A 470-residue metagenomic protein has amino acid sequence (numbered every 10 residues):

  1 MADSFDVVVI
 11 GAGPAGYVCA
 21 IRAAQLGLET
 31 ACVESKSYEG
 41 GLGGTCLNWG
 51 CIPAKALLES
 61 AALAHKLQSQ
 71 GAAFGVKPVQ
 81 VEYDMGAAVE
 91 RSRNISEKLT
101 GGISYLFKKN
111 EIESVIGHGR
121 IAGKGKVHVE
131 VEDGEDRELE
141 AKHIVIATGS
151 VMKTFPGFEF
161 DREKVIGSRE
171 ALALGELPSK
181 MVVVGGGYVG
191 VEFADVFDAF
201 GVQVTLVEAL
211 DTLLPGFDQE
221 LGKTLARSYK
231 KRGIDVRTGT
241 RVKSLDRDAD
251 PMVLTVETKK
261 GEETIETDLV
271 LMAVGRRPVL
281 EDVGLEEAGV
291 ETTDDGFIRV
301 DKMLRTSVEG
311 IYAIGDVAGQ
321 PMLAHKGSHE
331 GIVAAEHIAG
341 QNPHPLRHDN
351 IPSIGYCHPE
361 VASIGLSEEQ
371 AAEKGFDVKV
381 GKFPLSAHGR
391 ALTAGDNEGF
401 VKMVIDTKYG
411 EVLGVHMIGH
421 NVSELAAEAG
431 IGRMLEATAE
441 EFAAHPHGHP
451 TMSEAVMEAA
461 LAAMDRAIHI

Functional and structural regions predicted by a protein language model:
A2-F5, I21-L177, T205, L210-L214 (+5 more regions): Glycine-rich flavin
A2-G13, L177-G187: Beta1/beta-strand and adjacent pyrophosphate-binding region of the FAD-binding site in flavoprotein oxidoreductases
I10-G40, I52, A56-L63, A339-G340 (+2 more regions): Flexible, glycine-rich terminal cap/loop adjacent to redox cofactors in electron-transfer oxidoreductases
A15-C19, V165, G190-F193, L280: Short glycine/serine/threonine-rich phosphate/pyrophosphate-binding segments that cradle anionic phosphate groups
A20, A24, A194, D198-A199: Gly/Ala-rich phosphate-binding loop of Rossmann-like dinucleotide-binding domains, activating on the conserved
E113-I116, R120-E132, L139, F200-K302 (+3 more regions): A Rossmann-like FAD-binding core segment of flavoenzymes
D161-P178, T264-N342, G432: FAD-site-proximal beta/loop scaffold in flavoenzymes
